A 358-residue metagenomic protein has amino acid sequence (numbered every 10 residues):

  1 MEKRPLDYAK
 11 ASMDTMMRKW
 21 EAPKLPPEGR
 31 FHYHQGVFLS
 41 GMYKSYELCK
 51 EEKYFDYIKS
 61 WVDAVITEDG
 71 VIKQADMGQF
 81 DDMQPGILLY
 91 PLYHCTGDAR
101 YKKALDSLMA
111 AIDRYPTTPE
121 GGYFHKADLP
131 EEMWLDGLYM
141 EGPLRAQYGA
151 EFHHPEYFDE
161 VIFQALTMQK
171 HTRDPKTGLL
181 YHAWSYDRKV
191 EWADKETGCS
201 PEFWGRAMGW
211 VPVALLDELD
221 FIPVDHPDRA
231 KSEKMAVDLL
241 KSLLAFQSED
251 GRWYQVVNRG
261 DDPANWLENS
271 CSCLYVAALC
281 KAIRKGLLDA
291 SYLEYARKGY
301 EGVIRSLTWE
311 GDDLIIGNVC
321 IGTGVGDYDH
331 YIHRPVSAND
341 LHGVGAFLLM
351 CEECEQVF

Functional and structural regions predicted by a protein language model:
K3-G36, L48-I58, A64-E68, Q74-Q84 (+5 more regions): CBM-like carbohydrate-recognition segments
T15, G41-K44, A64, S107-R114 (+9 more regions): Alpha-helical scaffold segments in carbohydrate-active enzymes
R30, M133-M140, H153, Y157-E160 (+4 more regions): Short, contiguous, pocket-lining structural segments that sit at or immediately flank catalytic/ligand-binding sites
Y33, V37-Y43, F80-C95, Y123-M140 (+3 more regions): Carbohydrate-binding/catalytic loop surfaces
C49, T96, Y148-D159, E218-A230 (+1 more regions): Inter-helical turn/loop segments and adjacent helix faces that build the functional surface of alpha-helical bundle
D56-K59, E68-A193, C199, E310: Extended ligand-binding groove/face enriched in aromatic
W210-G260: Oxyanion-binding "anion nests"
